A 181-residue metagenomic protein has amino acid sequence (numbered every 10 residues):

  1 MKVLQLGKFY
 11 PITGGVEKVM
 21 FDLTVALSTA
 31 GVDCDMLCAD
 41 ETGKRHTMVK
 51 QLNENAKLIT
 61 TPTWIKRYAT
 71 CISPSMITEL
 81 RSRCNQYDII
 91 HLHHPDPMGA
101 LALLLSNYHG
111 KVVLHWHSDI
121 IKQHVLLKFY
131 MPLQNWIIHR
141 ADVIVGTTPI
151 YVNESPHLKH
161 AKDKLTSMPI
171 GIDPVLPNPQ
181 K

Functional and structural regions predicted by a protein language model:
V3, I89-H91, L104-K122, W136-I138 (+2 more regions): Active-site proximal beta-strand in glycosyltransferases
Q5-T13, V19-C71: N-terminal strand-loop element at the rim of the active site of nucleotide-sugar-dependent glycosyltransferases
T42, P97, I150-N153: Alpha-helix capping/helix-boundary segments
M48, N178-K181: A short helix/loop element that forms part of the nucleotide-sugar donor recognition site in Leloir-type
S75-Q86: Short, well-structured alpha-helical segments in soluble
R81, L127-G146: Membrane-proximal helix-turn-helix segments that form the acceptor-binding/catalytic region of lipid-linked
L92-G99: Short His-centered aromatic/hydrophobic patch
H139-P177: A short, active-site helix/loop in glycosyltransferases that binds the activated sugar's phosphate group
